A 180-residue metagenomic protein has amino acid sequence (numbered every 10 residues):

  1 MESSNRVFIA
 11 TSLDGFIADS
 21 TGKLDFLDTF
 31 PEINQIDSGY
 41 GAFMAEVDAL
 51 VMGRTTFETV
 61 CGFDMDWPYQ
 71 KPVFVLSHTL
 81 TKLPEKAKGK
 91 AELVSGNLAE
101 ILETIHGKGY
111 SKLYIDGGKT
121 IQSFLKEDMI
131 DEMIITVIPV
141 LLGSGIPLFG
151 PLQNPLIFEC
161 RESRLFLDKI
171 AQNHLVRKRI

Functional and structural regions predicted by a protein language model:
M1-I180: Enzymes that bind and transform nitrogen-containing heteroaromatic metabolites
